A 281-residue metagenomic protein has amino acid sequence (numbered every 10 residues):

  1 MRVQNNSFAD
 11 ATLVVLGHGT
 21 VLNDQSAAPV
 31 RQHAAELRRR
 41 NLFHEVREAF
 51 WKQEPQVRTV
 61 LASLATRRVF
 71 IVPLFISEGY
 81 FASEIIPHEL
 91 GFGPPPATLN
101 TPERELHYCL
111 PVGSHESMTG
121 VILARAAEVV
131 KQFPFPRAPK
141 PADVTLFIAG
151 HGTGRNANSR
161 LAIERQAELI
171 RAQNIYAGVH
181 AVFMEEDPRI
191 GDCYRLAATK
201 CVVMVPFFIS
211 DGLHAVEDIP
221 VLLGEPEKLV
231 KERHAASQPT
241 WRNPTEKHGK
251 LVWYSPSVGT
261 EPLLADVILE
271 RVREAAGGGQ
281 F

Functional and structural regions predicted by a protein language model:
M1-F281: Active-site-proximal alpha-helix that buttresses catalytic centers in soluble enzyme cores
